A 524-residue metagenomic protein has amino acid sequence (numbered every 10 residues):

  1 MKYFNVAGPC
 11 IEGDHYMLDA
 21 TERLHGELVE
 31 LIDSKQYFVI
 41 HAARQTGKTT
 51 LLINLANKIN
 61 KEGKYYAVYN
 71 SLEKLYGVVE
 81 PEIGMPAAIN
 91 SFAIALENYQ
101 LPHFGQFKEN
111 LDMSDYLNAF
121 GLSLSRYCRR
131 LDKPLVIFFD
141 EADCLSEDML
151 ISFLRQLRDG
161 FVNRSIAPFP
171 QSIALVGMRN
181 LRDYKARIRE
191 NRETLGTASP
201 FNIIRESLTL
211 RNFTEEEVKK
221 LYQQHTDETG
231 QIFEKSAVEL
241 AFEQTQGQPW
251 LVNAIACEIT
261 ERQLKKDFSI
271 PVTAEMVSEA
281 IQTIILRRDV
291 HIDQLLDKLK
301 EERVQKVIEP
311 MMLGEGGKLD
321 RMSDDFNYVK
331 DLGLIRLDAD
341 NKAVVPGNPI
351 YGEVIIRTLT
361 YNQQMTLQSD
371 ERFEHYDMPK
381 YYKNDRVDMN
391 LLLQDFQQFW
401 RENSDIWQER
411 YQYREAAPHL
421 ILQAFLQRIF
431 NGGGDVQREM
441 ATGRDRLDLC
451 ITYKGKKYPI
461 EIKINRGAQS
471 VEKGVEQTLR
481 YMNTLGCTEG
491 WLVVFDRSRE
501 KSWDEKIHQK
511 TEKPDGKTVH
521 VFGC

Functional and structural regions predicted by a protein language model:
M1-T46, T50-I59, L122-Y127, N390-D395 (+1 more regions): Walker A/P-loop-proximal flanking segment of P-loop NTPase domains
G8-I11, M149-Q244, E258, R262-K266 (+1 more regions): The catalytic "switch" region of P-loop NTPases
K61-G77: Conserved catalytic segments around the Walker B and adjacent sensor/switch elements of P-loop NTPase domains
A67-V68, V79-H103: Conserved NTP-binding/hydrolysis module of P-loop NTPases
I94-F139, C144-R155, R164-S172: Mid-core helix/loop region of P-loop NTP-binding domains shared across ATPases and GTPases
E216-K219, Q223-L332, D338, D370-H375 (+1 more regions): Winged-helix-like regulatory helical subdomains adjacent to P-loop NTPase cores
R428-G455: Active-site metal-binding core of divalent-cation-utilizing nuclease and nuclease-like domains
V471-V475, L479-E512: Nucleic-acid nuclease catalytic cores
